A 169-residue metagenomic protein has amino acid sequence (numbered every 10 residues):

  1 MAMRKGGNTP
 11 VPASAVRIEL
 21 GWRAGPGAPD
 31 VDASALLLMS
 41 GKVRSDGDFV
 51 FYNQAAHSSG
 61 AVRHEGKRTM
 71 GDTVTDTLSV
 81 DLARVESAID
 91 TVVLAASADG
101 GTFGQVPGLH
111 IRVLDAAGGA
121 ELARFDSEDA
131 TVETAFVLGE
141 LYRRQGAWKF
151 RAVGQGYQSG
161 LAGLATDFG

Functional and structural regions predicted by a protein language model:
M1-G169: Intrinsic-disorder/low-complexity signal
